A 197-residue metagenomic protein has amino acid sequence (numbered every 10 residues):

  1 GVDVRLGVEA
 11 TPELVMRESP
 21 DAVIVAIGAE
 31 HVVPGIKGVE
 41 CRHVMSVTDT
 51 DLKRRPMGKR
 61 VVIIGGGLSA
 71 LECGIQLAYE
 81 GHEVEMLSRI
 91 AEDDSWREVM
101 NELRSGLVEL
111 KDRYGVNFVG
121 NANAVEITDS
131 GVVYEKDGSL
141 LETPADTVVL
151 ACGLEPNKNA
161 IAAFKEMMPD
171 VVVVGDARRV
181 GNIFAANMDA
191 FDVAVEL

Functional and structural regions predicted by a protein language model:
G1-T11, K111-A124: A conserved beta-strand/loop element that lines the FAD pocket in flavoprotein oxidoreductases
R5-A22, A26-H43, T48-E98, E135-T147 (+1 more regions): Rossmann-like dinucleotide/flavin-binding elements
R104-S105, K158: Short, surface-exposed alpha-helical segments at coil->helix boundaries
S105-V108, V148: Acidic, Ser/Thr-rich peripheral helices and adjacent loops at domain boundaries
V108-K111, F164: A conserved amphipathic helix/loop scaffold that creates a polar/acidic microenvironment used either to coordinate
V119, V133-E135: A general beta-strand register signal
E126-I127, V173: Generic beta-strand structural signal
T128-V132: Short, hydrophobic/aromatic-rich segments at coil-to-beta transitions
